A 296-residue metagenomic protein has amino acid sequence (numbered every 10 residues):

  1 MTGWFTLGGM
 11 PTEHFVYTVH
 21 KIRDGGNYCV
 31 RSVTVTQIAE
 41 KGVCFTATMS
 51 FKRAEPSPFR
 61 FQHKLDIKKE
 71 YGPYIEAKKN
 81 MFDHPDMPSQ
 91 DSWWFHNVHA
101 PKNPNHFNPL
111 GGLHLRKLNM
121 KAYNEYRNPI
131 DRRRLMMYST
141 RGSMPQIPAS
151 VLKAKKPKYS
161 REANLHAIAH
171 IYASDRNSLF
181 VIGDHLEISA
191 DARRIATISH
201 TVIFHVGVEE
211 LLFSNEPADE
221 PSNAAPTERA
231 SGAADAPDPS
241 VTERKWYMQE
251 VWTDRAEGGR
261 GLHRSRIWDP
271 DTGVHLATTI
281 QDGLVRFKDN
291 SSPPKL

Functional and structural regions predicted by a protein language model:
M1-L296: Terminal targeting signals and extreme-terminal segments of soluble enzymes
